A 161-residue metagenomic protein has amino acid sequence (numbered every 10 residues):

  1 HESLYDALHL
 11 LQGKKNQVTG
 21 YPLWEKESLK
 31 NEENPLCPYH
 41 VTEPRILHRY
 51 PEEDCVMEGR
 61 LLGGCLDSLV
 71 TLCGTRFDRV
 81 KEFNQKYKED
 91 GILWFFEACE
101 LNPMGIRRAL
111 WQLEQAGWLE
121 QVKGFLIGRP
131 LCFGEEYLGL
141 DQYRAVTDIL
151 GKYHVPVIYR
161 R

Functional and structural regions predicted by a protein language model:
H1-D67: Conserved anion/nucleotide-ligand pocket segment
Y5-L8, L66-G74, R107-W111, Y143 (+1 more regions): Predominant activation on well-ordered alpha-helical scaffold segments within soluble catalytic domains
H9-G20, T71-D78, Q115-W118, G151 (+1 more regions): Generic secondary-structure signature for well-ordered alpha-helical cores
L23-E27, G64-C65, L72, E97-C99 (+2 more regions): Fold-independent oxyanion-binding glycine-rich loops and adjacent beta-strand/coil segments at enzyme active sites
D54, L61, K86-K88, W118-L119 (+1 more regions): Solvent-exposed alpha-helices and their adjacent loops that cap or buttress functional pockets in soluble metabolic
C55, G59, C99, E135-E136: Hydrophobic alpha-helical scaffolding
R60-I106: Oxyanion-binding "anion nests"
L101-R161: C-terminal active-site/capping subdomain that shapes the small-molecule cofactor and substrate pocket of enzyme
